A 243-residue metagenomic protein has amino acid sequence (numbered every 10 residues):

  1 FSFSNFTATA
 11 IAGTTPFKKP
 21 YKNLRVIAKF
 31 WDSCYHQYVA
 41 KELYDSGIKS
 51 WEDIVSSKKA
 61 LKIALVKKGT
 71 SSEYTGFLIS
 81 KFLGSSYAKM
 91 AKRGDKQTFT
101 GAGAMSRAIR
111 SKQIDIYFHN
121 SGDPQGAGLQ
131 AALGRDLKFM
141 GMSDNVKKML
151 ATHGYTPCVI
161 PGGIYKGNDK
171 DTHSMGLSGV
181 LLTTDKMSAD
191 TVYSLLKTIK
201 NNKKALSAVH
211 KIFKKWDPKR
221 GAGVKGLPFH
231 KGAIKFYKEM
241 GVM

Functional and structural regions predicted by a protein language model:
F1-A60, K138-F139: Short, glycine-/small- and polar/acidic-enriched structural segments that line small-molecule recognition paths
F1-Y21, G103-I109, I114, G122-A132 (+1 more regions): Pocket-flanking alpha-helical
N5-T9, S33-C34, L43-Y44, K68-S72 (+3 more regions): Solvent-exposed loop/turn segments at secondary-structure junctions within structured extracellular/periplasmic domains
T7-A12, K41, K58, L65 (+8 more regions): Sec/Tat-exported extracytoplasmic proteins
I27-C34, A132-L133, G141, H173-G176: Short Pro/Gly-enriched coil loops immediately N-terminal to beta-strands
D32-S111, K203, S207, K219 (+1 more regions): Bilobed "Venus flytrap"/periplasmic-binding protein-like clamshell domains and structurally analogous long
S111, I116, S121-P124, G128-G134 (+3 more regions): An extracytoplasmic/periplasmic, membrane-proximal ligand-sensing/linker region
L137-S194, P228-F229, F236, M240: C-terminal lobe and pocket-closing loops of periplasmic/extracytoplasmic Venus-flytrap solute-binding proteins
